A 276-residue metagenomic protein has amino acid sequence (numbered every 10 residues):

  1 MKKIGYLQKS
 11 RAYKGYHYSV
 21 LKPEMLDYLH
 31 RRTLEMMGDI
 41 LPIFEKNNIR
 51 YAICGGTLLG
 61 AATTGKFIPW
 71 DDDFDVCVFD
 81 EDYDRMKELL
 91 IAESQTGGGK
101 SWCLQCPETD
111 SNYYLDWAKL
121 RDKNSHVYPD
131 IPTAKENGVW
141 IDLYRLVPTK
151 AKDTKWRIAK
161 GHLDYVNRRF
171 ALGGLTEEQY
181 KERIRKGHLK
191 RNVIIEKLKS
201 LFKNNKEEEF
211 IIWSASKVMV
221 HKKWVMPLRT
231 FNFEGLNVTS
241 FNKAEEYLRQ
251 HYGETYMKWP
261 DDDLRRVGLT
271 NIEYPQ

Functional and structural regions predicted by a protein language model:
M1-I4, V20: Non-catalytic N-terminal targeting/anchoring module and adjacent flexible stem/linker that precedes the structured
K3-R11: N-terminal hydrophobic or amphipathic helices/low-complexity stretches enriched in small/hydrophobic/Pro/Gly
Y13, H17, L21-N47, L90-A151 (+2 more regions): Conserved catalytic core of two-metal-ion nucleotidyltransferases
L41-F74, Y83: Active-site nucleotide-donor binding segment shared across nucleotidyl transfer reactions
C77-F79: Short hydrophobic/aromatic beta-strand micro-patches that form the beta-sheet surface supporting nucleotide- or nucleic
M86: Conserved SAM-binding loop
P148, K160-H162: Aromatic- and glycine-enriched beta-alpha-beta binding-site module
K152-I158: A short secondary-structure junction signal
